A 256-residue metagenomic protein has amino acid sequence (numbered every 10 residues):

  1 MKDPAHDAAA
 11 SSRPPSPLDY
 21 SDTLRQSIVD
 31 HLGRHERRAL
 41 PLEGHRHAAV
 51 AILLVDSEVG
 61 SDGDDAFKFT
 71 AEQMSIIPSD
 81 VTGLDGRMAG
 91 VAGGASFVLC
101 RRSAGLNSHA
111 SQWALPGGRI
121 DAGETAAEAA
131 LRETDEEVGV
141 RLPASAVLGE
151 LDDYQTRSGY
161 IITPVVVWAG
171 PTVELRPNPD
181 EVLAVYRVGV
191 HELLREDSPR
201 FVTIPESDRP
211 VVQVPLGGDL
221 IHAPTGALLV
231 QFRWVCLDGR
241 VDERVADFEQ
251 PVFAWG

Functional and structural regions predicted by a protein language model:
M1-A114, R119-E136, V140-V173, P215-G256: N-terminal leader/linker segments that precede catalytic domains of diphosphate-processing enzymes
P177-L216: NUDIX/MutT-family hydrolases
